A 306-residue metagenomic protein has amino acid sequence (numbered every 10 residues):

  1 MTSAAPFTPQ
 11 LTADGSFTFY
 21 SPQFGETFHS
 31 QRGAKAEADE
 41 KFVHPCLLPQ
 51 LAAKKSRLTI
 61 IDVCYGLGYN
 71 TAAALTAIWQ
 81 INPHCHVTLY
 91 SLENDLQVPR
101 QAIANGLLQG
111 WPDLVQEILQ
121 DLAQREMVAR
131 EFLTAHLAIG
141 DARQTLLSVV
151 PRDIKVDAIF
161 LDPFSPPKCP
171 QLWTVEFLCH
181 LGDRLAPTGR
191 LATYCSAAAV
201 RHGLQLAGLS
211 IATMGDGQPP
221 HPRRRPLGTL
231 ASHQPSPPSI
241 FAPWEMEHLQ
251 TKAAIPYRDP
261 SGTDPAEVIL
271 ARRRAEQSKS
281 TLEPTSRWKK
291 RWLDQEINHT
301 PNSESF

Functional and structural regions predicted by a protein language model:
M1-V63, L67-W79, N302-F306: Class I S-adenosylmethionine
A5-Q10, L227-F306: SAM/dcSAM-binding transferase cores
L48-I154, V175, A271, A275-F306: The AdoMet/dcAdoMet-binding core of the Class I SAM-like
D157-L172: A short SAM/SAH-binding and catalytic strip from SAM-dependent methyltransferases
A158-F160, P187-C195: Conserved beta-strand signature within the Rossmann-like core of class I S-adenosyl-L-methionine
Q171-T188: A short glycine-rich, Lys/Arg-flanked "PGG" loop and its adjoining helix->strand segment in the class I
R201-L227: Conserved Class I S-adenosyl-L-methionine
